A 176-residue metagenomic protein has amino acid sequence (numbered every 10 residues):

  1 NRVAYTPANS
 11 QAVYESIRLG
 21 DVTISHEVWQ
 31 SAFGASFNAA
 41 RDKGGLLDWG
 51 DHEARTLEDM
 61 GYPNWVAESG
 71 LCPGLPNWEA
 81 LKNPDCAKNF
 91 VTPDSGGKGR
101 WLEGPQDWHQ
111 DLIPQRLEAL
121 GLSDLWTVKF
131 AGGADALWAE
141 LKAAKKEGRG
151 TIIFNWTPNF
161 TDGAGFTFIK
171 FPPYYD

Functional and structural regions predicted by a protein language model:
N1-T6, K98-L102: Short, well-ordered beta-strand elements
R2-E15, V128-A139: Short helix-initiation/N-cap motifs at beta->coil->alpha
A8-Y62, A67: N-terminal segment of the mature folded domain
I17-L19, H52-A54, P93-G96, K146-G148 (+1 more regions): Extracellular/periplasmic catalytic domains that process cell-envelope and extracellular macromolecules
V22-W29, R100-Y175: Ligand-binding pocket segment of bilobal, Venus flytrap-like solute-binding proteins
G45-L102: A conserved helix-loop-strand patch within extracytoplasmic ligand-binding domains of the periplasmic binding
